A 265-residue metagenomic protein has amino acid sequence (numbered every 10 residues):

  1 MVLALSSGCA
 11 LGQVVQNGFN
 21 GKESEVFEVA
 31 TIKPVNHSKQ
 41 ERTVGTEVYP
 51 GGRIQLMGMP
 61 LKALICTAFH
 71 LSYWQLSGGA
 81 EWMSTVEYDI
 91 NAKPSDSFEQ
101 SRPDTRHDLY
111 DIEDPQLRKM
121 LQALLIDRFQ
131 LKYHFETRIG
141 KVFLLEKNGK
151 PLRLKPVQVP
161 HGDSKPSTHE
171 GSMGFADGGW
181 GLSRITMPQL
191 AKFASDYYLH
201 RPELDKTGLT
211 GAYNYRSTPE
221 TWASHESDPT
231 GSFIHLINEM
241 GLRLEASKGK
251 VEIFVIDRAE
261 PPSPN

Functional and structural regions predicted by a protein language model:
M1-N265: Beta-strand-rich assembly/attachment modules of structural machines
